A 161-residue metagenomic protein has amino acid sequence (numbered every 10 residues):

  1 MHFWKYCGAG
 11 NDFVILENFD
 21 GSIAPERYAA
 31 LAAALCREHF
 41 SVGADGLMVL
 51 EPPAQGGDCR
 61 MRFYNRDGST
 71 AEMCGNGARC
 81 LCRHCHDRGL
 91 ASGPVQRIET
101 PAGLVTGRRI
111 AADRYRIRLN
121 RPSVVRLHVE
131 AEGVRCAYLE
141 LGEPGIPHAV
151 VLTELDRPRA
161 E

Functional and structural regions predicted by a protein language model:
M1-A112, G142, L152-E161: A glycine-rich beta-to-alpha transition motif near the start of alpha/beta enzyme domains, typified by
D113-N120: Short, solvent-exposed secondary-structure boundary/capping segments
S123: Ligand-binding beta-strand-loop-alpha-helix segment within the catalytic cores of soluble metabolic enzymes
R126-L141, A149-E161: Anionic-ligand binding region
